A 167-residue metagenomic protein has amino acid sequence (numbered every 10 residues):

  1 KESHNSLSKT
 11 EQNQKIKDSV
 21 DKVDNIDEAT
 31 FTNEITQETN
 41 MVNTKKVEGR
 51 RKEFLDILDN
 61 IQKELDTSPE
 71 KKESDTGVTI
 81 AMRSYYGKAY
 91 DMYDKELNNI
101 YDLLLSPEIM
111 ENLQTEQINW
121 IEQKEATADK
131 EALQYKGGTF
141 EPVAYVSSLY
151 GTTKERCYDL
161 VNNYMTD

Functional and structural regions predicted by a protein language model:
K1-D167: N-terminal alpha-helical modules
